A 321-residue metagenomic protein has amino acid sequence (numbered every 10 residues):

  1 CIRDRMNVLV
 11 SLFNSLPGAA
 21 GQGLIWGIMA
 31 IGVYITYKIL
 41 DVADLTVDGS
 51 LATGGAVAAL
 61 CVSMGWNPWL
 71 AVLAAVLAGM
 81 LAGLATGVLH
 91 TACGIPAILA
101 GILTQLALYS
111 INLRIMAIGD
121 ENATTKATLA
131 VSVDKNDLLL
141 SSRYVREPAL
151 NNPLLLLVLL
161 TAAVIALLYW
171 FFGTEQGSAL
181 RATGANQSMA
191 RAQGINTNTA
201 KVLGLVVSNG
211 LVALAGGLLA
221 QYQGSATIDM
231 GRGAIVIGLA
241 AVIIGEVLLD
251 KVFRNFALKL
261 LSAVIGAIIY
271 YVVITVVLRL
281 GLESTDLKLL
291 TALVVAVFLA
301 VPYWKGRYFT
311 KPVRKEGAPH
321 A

Functional and structural regions predicted by a protein language model:
R3-M29, V57, M64-L70, L138-R146 (+1 more regions): Membrane-interfacial amphipathic/re-entrant helices at transmembrane-helix boundaries
Q22, A97-I98, D134, P153-V158 (+4 more regions): Loop-to-transmembrane alpha-helix initiation sites
Y37-A92, M116-E121, V252, R279: Membrane-embedded helix boundary and interhelical linker motif in transport proteins
W66-L106, I111, L159-A162, I265-G266 (+1 more regions): Alpha-helical transmembrane segments within multi-pass membrane transporters and channels
A82, L150-I235: Helix-loop-helix "hairpin" substructures at the membrane interface of multi-pass membrane proteins
A97, G101-G173, L203, A226-I228 (+1 more regions): Transmembrane helix-bundle core of multi-pass membrane transporters and related energy-transducing complexes
A185-A192, N196-T199, V252, L258-L261 (+1 more regions): Cytosolic-side transmembrane-helix boundaries in multi-pass membrane proteins
V212-L289: Transmembrane alpha-helical segments in multi-pass inner-membrane proteins
